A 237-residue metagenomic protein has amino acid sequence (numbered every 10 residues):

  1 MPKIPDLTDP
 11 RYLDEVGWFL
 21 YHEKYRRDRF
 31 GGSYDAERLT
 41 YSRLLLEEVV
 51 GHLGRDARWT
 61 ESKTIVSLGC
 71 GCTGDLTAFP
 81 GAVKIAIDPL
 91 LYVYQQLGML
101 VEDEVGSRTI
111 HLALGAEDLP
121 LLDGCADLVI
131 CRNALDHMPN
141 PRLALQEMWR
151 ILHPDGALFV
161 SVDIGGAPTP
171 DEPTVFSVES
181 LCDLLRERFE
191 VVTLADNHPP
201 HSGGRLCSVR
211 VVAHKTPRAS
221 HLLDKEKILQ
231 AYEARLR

Functional and structural regions predicted by a protein language model:
P2-W59: Class I SAM-dependent methyltransferase Rossmann-like catalytic core, especially the SAM/SAH-binding loop
V66-D118: Class I SAM-dependent methyltransferase SAM/SAH-binding core
C72, L91-Y92, D163-T169, P199: Short "lid" loop at the C-terminus of a central beta-strand within the Rossmann-like core of SAM-dependent
L114-V129: A short acidic, Gly/Pro-enriched loop at the edge of an enzyme's catalytic core that lines a small-molecule cofactor
D127-N140: A short SAM/SAH-binding and catalytic strip from SAM-dependent methyltransferases
R142-A157: A short glycine-rich, Lys/Arg-flanked "PGG" loop and its adjoining helix->strand segment in the class I
F159-L184: Conserved class I S-adenosyl-L-methionine
A195-R237: Core SAM-dependent methyltransferase catalytic element
